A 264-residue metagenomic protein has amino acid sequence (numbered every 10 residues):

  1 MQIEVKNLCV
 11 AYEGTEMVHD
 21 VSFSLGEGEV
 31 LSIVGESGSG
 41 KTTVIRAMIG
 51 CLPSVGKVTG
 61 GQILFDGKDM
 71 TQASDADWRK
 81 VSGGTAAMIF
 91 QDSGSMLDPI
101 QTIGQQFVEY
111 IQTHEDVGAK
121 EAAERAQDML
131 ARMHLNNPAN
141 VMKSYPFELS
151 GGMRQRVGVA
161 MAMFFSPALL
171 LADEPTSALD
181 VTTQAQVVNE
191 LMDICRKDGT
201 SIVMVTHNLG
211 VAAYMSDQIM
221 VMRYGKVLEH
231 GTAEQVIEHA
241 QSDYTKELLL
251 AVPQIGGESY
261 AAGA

Functional and structural regions predicted by a protein language model:
V34-E36: The feature captures the beta-strand-to-loop junction immediately N-terminal to the Walker
K57-D69: Conserved ABC transporter NBD signature motif
F164-A168: A short, proline-enriched helix->beta-strand linker immediately N-terminal to the Walker B motif in ABC-type P-loop
A212-Y214: A short, surface-exposed alpha-helical micro-motif characterized by mixed small hydrophobic and charged/polar residues
H230-G231, H239: ABC ATPase "signature
